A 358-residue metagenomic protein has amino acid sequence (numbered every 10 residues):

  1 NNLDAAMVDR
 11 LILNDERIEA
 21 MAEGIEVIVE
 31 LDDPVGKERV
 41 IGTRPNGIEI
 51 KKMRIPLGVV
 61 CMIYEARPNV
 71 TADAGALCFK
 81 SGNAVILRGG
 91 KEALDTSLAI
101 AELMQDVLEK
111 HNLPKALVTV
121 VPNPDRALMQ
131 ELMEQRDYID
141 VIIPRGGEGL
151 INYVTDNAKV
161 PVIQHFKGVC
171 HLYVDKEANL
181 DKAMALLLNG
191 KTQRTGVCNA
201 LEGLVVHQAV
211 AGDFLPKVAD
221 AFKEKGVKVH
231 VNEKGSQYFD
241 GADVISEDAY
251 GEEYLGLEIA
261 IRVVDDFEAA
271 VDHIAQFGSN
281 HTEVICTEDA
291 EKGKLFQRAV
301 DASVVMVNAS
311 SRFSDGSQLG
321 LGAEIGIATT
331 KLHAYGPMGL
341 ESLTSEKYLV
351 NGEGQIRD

Functional and structural regions predicted by a protein language model:
N1-I50: N-terminal Rossmann-like NAD(P)+-binding subdomain of aldehyde/semialdehyde dehydrogenases
N14, V27, P45, E49-K52 (+1 more regions): A structured beta-alpha segment of the ubiquitous adenosine-cofactor-binding alpha/beta core
I41-V85, G90-I100: Substrate-binding/gating loop at the entrance of the active-site cleft, primarily in PLP-dependent aminotransferase-like
A66-A84, L103, K110, L150-G256 (+1 more regions): ALDH superfamily catalytic-core signature
D106-V120: A glycine-rich helix N-cap at a beta->alpha junction
V205-V206, G256-D265, N280-I285: Short, well-ordered beta-strand elements within core beta-sheets of diverse protein domains
D272-R357: C-terminal core of ALDH-fold dehydrogenases
